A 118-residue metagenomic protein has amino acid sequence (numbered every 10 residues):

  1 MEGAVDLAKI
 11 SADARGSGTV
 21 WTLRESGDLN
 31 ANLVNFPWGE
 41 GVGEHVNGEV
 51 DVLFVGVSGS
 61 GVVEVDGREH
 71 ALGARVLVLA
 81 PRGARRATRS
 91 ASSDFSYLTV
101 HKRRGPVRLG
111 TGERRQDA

Functional and structural regions predicted by a protein language model:
M1-L29, G43-E44, R108-A118: A short, N-terminal "cap"/entry segment at the start of jelly-roll beta-barrel domains of the cupin/DSBH fold
G27, D66-R68, A91: Short strand-coil-strand connectors
N32-N47: Conserved short histidine dyad/triad with adjacent acidic residue
E49-G61, D66: Glycine- and acidic-residue-biased ligand/ion/polar-headgroup-sensing regions
S60-V62, E69, R85, D94: Structural motif
G67-R82: Short acidic-glycine-tyrosine-enriched beta hairpin
R82-V107: Ligand-binding loop in jelly-roll beta-barrel domains
